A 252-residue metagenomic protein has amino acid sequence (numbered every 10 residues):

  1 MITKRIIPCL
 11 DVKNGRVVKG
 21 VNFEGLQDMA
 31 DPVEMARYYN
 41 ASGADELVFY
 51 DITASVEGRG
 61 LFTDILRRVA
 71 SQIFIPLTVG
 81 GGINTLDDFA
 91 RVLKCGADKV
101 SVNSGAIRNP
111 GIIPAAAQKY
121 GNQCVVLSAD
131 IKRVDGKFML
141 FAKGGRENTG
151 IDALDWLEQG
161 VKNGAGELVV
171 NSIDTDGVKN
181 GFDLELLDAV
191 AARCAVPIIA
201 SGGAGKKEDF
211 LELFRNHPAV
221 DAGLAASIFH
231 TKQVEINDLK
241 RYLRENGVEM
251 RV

Functional and structural regions predicted by a protein language model:
R5-C9, E46, F74-T78, K99-S101 (+5 more regions): Structural preference for beta-strand elements that scaffold enzyme active sites
D11, Y39, L47, V79 (+6 more regions): Conserved, mostly hydrophobic/aromatic
V12-N14, V18, A97-V170, D174-T175: Conserved anion-binding
E46-D64, S104, V169-N180: Glycine-rich, proline-tolerant flexible connector loops at the mouths of alpha/beta enzymes
T53, L61-Y120: Glycine/small-residue-rich loop that forms an oxyanion/phosphate-binding "nest" at active or ligand-binding sites
G60-R67, T149-L154, N180-D188: Charged helix-capping and loop-helix junction motifs
I73, L77-G96, E185-V220: Catalytic cores of alpha/beta
R91-I112, S172-G177, A200-K207, N216-I236: Glycine-rich phosphate-binding active-site loops on the catalytic face of alpha/beta enzymes
